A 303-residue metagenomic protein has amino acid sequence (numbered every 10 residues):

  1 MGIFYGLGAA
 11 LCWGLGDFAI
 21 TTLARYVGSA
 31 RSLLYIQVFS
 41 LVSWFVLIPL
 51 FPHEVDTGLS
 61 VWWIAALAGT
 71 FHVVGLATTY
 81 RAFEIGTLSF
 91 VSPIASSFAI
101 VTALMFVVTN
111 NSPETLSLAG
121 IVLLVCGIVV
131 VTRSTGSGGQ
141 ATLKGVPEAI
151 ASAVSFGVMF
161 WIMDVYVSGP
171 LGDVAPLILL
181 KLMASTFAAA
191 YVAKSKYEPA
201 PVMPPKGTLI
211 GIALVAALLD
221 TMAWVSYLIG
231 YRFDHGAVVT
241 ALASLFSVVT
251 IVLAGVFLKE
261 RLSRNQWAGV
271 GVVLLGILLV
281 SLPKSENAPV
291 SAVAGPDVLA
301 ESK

Functional and structural regions predicted by a protein language model:
M1-L11, A19-A30, Y35-L67, L76-G86 (+6 more regions): Membrane-interface interhelical linkers
A9, L67-V73, Y80-I128, L177-I178 (+2 more regions): Specific alpha-helical transmembrane segments that line the substrate/conduction pathway and gating interfaces
A10, G14, F18, F45 (+10 more regions): Hydrophobic/small/kink-forming positions within alpha-helical transmembrane segments of polytopic membrane proteins
L34, P93, I178, I210-G211 (+2 more regions): Internal alpha-helical transmembrane segments of multi-pass membrane proteins, especially GPCRs
F39, S97, V101-M105, E114-S134 (+1 more regions): Hydrophobic transmembrane alpha-helices of multi-pass small-molecule transport proteins
W44-E54, T102-S117, V154-L171, L219-F233 (+1 more regions): Hydrophobic alpha-helical transmembrane segments in multi-pass integral membrane proteins
A151-F156, M163-L177, K181-Y191, K196-A200: Flexible, substrate/cofactor-facing loop regions flanked by secondary structure within enzyme catalytic domains
A237-T240, F246, A254, S263 (+3 more regions): C-terminal functional regions that serve as terminal interaction/effector modules
